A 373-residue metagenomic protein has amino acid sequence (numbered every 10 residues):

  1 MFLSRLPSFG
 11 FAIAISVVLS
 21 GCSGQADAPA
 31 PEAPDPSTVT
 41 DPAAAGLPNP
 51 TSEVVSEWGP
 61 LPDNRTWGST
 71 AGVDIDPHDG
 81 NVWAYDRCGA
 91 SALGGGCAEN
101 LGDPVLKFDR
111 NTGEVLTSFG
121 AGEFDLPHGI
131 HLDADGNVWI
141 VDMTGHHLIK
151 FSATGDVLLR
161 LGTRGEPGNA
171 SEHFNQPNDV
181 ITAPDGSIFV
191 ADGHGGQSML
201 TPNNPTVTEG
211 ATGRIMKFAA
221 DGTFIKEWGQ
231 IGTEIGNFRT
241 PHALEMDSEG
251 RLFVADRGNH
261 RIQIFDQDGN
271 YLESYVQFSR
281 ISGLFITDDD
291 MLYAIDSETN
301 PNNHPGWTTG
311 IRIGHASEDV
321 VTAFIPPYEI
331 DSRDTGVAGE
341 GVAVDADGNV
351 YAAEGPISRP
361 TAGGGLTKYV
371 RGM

Functional and structural regions predicted by a protein language model:
M1-F11: Bacterial N-terminal signal peptides that target proteins for export
L19-G21: C-terminal motif of bacterial Sec signal peptides marking the signal peptidase cleavage site
S23-M373: Sequence-structural signature of mature extracellular/luminal beta-sheet repeat domains, prominently beta-propellers
